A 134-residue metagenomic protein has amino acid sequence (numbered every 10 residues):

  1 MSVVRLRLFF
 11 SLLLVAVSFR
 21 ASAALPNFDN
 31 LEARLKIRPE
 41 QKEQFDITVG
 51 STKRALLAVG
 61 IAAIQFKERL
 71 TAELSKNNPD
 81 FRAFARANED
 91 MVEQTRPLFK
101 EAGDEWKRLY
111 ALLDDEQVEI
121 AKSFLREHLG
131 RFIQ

Functional and structural regions predicted by a protein language model:
M1-F10: Bacterial N-terminal signal peptides that target proteins for export
V3, R20-Q134: Charge-rich (acidic/polar
A16-S18: N-terminal signal peptide c-region/cleavage motif recognized by signal peptidases
